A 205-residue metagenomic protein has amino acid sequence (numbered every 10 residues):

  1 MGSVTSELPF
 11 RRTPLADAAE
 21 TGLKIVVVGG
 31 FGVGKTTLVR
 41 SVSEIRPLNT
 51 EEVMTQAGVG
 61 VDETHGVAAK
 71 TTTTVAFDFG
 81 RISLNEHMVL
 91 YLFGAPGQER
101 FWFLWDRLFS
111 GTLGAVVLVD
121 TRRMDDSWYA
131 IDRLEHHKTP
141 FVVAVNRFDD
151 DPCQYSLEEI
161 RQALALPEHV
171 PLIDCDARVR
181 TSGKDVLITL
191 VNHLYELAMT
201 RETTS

Functional and structural regions predicted by a protein language model:
G2-V67, T71, R81-Y91: Conserved G1/Walker A P-loop phosphate-binding module
A18, T74, S83-N85, D106-G111 (+2 more regions): Conserved catalytic network of the ASCE P-loop NTPase/AAA+ motor domain
V26, V142-V143, P171: A structural signal for isolated positions on well-ordered beta-strands in alpha/beta enzyme cores
L92-A95, A115-T121, V143-R147, D174-D176: Conserved beta-strand segments of the P-loop GTPase G domain that flank and frequently precede/overlap
Q98-R123, D132-H137: Inter-motif core of Ras-like GTPase G domains
D126-W128: Active-site-adjacent beta->alpha loops and helix N-cap segments on the catalytic face of soluble alpha/beta enzymes
D149-S205: Canonical P-loop GTPase G-domain recognition
